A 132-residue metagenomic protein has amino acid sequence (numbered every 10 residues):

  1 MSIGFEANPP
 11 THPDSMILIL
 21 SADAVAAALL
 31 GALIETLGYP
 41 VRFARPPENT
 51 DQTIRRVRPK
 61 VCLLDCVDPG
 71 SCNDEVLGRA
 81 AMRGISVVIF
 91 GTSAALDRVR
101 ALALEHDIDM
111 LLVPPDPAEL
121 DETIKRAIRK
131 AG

Functional and structural regions predicted by a protein language model:
M1-A27, G31-L33, D51, K60 (+2 more regions): Non-catalytic signal-transmission and effector/linker regions of two-component phosphorelay proteins
A27, T50-D51, K60-A81, T92-V99: Conserved phosphotransfer microenvironments
I34-E35, L104: Alpha-helical segments within the soluble intracellular
G38-P46: Short hydrophobic/Thr-rich beta-strand motif most characteristic of the beta2 strand and flanking loop of CheY-like
R45-N49, S71, A118: Acidic phosphotransfer microenvironment of two-component signaling modules
R56-V57, H106: Active-site charged/polar residues at nucleotide-handling catalytic sites that mediate phosphoryl, nucleotidyl
L64-C66, S86-T92, L112-P114: Short beta-strand elements of ligand-binding domains
S93-L111: Alpha4 helix (beta4-alpha4-beta5 surface) of REC/receiver domains from two-component response regulators
